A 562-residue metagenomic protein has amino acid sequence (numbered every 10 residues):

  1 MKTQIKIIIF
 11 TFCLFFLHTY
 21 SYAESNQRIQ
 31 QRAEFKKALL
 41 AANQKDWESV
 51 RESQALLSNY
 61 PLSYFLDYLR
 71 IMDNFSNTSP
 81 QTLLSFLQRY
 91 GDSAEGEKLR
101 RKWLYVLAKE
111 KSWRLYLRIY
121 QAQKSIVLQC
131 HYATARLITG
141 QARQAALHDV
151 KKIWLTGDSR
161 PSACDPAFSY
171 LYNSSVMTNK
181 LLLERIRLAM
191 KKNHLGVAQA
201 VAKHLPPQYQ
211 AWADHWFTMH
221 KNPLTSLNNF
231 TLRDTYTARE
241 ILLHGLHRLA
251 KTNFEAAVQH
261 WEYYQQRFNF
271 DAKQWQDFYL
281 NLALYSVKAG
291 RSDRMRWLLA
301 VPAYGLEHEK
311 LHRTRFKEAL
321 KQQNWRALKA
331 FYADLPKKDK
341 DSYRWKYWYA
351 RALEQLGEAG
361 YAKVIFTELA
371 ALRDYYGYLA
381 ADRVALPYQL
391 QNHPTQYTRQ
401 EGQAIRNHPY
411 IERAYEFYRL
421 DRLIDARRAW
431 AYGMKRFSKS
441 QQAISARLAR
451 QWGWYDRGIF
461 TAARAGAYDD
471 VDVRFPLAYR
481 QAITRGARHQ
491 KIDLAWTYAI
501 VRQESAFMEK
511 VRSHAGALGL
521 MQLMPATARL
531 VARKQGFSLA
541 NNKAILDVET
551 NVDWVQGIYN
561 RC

Functional and structural regions predicted by a protein language model:
M1-I9: Bacterial N-terminal signal peptides that target proteins for export
I8-L17: Bacterial N-terminal signal peptides
S25-E34, K45-D46, S58-F65, N77-S79 (+19 more regions): Generic helix N-cap/helix-start motif at coil->alpha-helix transitions
L40, L69, D73, V106 (+9 more regions): Residue-level signature for tetratricopeptide repeat
Q44, D73, N77, V106 (+9 more regions): Structural motif corresponding to the intra-repeat A-B loop/turn of tetratricopeptide repeats
E48-S53, T78-R89, S112-A122, R143-L155 (+12 more regions): Alpha-helical repeat scaffolds
N59, Y68, Q259, Y263 (+7 more regions): Catalytic glycan-binding domains that act on GlcNAc-containing polysaccharides
R70-M72, L84-Q88, R100-Y105, Y279-G290 (+1 more regions): Alpha-helical adaptor scaffolds
